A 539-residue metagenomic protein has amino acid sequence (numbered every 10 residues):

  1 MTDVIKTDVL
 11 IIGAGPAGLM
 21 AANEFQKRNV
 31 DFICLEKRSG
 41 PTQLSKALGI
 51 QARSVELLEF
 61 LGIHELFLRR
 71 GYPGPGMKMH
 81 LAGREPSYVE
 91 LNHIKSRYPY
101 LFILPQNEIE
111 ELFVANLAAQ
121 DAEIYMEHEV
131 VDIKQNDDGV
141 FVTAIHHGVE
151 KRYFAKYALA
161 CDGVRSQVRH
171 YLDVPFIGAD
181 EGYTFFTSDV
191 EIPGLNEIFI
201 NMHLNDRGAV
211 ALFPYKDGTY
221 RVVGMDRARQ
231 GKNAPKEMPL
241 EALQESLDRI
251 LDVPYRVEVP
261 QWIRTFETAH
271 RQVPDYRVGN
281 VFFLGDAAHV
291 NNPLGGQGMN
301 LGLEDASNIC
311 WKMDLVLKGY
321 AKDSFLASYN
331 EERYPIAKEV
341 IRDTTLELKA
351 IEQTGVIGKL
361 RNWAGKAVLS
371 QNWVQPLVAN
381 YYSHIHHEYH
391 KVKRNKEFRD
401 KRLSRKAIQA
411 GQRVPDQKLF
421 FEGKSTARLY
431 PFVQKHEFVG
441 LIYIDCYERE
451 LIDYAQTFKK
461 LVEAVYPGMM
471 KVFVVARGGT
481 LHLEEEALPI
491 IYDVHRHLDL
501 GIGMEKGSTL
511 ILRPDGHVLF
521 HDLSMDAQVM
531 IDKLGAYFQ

Functional and structural regions predicted by a protein language model:
T2-D8, I12, R28, S96 (+3 more regions): Helical substrate-recognition/capping region of FAD-dependent monooxygenase/halogenase enzymes
T2-V378, S383-H386, F473: Core Rossmann-like FAD-binding/catalytic domain of the broad FAD-dependent monooxygenase superfamily
